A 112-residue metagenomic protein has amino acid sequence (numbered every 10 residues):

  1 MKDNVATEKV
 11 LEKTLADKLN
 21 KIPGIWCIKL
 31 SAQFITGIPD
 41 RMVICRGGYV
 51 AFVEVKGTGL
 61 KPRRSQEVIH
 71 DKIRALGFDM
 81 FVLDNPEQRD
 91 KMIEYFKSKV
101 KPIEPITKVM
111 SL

Functional and structural regions predicted by a protein language model:
M1-L112: Catalytic phosphate/metal-binding cores of nucleic-acid and nucleotide-processing enzymes, i.e., regions that mediate
